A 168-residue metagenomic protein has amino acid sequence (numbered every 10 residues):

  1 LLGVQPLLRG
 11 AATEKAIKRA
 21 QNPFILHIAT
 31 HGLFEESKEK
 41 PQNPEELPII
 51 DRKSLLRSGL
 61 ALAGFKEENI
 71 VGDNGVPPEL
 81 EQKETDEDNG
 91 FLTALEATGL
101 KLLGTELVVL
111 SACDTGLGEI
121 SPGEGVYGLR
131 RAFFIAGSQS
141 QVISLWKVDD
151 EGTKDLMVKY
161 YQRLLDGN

Functional and structural regions predicted by a protein language model:
L1-N168: Catalytic cores of enzymes
